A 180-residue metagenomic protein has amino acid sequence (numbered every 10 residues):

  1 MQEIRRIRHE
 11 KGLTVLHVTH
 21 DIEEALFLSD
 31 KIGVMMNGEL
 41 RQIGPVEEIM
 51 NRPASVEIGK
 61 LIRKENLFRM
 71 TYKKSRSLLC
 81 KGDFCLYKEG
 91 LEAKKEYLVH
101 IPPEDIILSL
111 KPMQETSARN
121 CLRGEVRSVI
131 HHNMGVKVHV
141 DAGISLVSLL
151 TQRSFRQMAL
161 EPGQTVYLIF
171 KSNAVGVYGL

Functional and structural regions predicted by a protein language model:
M1-E57: ABC ATPase nucleotide-binding domains
L40, E48-I49, E65-L67, S75-S77 (+1 more regions): Short, catalytically relevant binding-site loops at active-site mouths
E47, T71-K73, R127-I130: Conserved positions in beta-strands of structured domains
I49-R52, L61, S109, Y178: Residues that scaffold the ATP/ADP-binding catalytic core of kinase and kinase-like folds
N51-S75, H100, N120: C-terminal boundary and immediately downstream tail of ABC-type ATPase nucleotide-binding domains
S75-L78, I130-G135: Short, conserved beta-turn/loop elements at beta-strand boundaries and strand-helix junctions
L79-F84, V140-L146: OB-fold (S1/OB) nucleic-acid-binding surfaces
D83-I130, L149-L180: Glycine/charge-rich catalytic "coupling/switch" loops of P-loop NTPases
